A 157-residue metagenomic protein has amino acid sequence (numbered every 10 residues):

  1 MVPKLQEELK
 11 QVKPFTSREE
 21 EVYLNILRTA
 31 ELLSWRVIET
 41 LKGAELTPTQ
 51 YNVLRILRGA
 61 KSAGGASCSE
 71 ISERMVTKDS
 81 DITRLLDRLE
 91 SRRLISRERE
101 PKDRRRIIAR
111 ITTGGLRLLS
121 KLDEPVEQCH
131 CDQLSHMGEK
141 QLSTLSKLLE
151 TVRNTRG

Functional and structural regions predicted by a protein language model:
M1-A44, R92: N-terminal leader segment of winged-helix/HTH proteins
M1-F15, K140-G157: C-terminal regulatory/oligomerization modules of transcriptional regulators
E21, N25, N52-I56, R117 (+1 more regions): Pre-recognition alpha-helix immediately N-terminal to the DNA-recognition helix within helix-turn-helix or winged-helix
W35-K78: N-terminal helix-turn-helix DNA-binding core of bacterial DNA-binding proteins
C68, L86-D87: Short, hydrophobic-biased segments on the C-terminal half of alpha helices that form "recognition helices"
D87-K147: Charged, amphipathic alpha-helical coiled-coil/dimerization segments
